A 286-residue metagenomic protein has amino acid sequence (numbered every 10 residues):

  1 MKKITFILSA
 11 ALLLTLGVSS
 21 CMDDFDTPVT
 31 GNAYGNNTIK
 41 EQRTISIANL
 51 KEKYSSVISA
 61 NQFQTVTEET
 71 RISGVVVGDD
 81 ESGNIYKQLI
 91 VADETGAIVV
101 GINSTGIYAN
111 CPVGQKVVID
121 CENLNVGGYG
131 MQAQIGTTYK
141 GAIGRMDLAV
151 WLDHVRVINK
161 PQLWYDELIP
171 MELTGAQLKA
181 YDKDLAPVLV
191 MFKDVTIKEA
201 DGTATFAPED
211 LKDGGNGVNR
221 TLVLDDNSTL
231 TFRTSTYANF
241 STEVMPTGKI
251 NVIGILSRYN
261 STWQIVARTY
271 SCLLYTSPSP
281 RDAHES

Functional and structural regions predicted by a protein language model:
G17-S20: C-terminal motif of bacterial Sec signal peptides marking the signal peptidase cleavage site
M22-D24: Bacterial signal peptide processing site
T67-G83, L189-K212: Structural detector for short beta-strands of small beta-barrel domains
V77-I102, F206-T234: OB-fold (S1/OB) nucleic-acid-binding surfaces
I107-I119, F240-V252: Short nucleic-acid-contacting surface segments enriched for D/E, G, S/T with interspersed K/R
E122-G127, L256-N260: Short, charged beta-turn/beta-strand-edge "cap" motif at the junction between a beta-strand and an adjacent loop
G141-I197: Extended, charge-rich, solvent-exposed interface segments
Y275-P280: Conserved small/polar residues in nucleotide/adenosyl-binding loops
